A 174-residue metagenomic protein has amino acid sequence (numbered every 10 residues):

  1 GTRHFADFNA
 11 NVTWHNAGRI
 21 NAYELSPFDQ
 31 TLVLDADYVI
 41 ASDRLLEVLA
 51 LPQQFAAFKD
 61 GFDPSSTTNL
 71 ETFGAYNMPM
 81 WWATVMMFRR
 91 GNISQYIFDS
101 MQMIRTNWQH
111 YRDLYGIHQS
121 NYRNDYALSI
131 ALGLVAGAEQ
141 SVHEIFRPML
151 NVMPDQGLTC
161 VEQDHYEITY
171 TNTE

Functional and structural regions predicted by a protein language model:
G1-E174: Glycosyltransferase catalytic domains, chiefly GT-A lineage
